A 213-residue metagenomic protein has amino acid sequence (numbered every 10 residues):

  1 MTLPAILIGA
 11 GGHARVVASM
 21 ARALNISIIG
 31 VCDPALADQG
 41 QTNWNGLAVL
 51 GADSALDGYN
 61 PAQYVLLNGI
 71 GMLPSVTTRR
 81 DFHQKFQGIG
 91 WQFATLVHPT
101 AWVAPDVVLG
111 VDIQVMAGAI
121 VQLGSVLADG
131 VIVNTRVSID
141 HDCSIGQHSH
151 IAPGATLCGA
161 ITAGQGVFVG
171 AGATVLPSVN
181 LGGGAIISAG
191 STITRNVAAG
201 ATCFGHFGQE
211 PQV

Functional and structural regions predicted by a protein language model:
M1-D53, D57-N60: Hydrophobic, well-ordered beta-alpha structural blocks that scaffold small-molecule cofactor pockets
G9, I70, P177: Small/polar loops that bind or transfer phosphate-bearing groups
H13, G71-P74, Q209: Short glycine-rich anion-binding loops that position phosphate/pyrophosphate groups of nucleotides and phosphorylated
V16-A18, Q41, T77-R79, V197 (+1 more regions): Short glycine-/acidic-enriched loop or helix-start segments at secondary-structure transitions that form or flank
S19, Q84, S191: Active-site phosphate/pyrophosphate- and oxyanion-stabilizing loops and adjacent acidic/basic residues in soluble
I29, Y64-V65, Q165: Conserved acidic residues
G40-H98, W102: Phosphate-bearing ligand-interacting subdomains that bind or position ATP/ADP/UDP/GDP/NAD(P) or nucleotide-linked
T95-P211: Structural signal for interior beta-strand "rungs" in well-ordered beta-sheet cores of soluble enzyme domains
